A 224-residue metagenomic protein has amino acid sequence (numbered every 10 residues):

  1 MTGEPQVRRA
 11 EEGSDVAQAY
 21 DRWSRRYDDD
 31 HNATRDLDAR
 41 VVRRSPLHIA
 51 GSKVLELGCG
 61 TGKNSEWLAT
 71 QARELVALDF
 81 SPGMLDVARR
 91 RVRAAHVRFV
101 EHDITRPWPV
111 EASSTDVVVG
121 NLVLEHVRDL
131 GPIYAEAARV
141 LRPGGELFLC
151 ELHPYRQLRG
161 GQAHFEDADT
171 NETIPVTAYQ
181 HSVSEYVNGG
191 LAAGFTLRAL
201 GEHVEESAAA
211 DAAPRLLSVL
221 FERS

Functional and structural regions predicted by a protein language model:
T2-I49, K63-W67, M84-V87, R91 (+1 more regions): Conserved class I S-adenosyl-L-methionine
L55-R106: Class I SAM-dependent methyltransferase SAM/SAH-binding core
W108-V117: A short acidic, Gly/Pro-enriched loop at the edge of an enzyme's catalytic core that lines a small-molecule cofactor
D116-L130: A short SAM/SAH-binding and catalytic strip from SAM-dependent methyltransferases
G131-P143: A short glycine-rich, Lys/Arg-flanked "PGG" loop and its adjoining helix->strand segment in the class I
E146-E172, T177: Conserved class I S-adenosyl-L-methionine
A178-L200: Short alpha-helix
A208-S224: Core SAM-dependent methyltransferase catalytic element
